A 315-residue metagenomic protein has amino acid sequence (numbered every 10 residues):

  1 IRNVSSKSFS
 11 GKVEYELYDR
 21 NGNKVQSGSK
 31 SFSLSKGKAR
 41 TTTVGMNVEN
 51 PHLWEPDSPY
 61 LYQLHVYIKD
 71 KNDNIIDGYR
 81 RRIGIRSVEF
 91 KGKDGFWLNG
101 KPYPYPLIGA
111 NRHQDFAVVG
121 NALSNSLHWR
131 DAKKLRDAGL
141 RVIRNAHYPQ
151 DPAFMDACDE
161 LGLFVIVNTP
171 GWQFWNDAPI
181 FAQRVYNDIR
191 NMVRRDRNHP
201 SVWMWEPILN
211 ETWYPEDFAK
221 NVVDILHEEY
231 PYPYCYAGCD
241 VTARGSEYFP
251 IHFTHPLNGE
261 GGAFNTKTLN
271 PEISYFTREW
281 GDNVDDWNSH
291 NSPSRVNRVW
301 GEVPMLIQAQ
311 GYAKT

Functional and structural regions predicted by a protein language model:
I1-A157, G162-V165, N187-D188, W203-M204 (+2 more regions): Secreted/periplasmic carbohydrate-active enzymes, especially glycoside hydrolases
W129-K134, V142-T315: Substrate-binding/catalytic cleft of secreted carbohydrate-active enzymes, primarily glycoside hydrolases
